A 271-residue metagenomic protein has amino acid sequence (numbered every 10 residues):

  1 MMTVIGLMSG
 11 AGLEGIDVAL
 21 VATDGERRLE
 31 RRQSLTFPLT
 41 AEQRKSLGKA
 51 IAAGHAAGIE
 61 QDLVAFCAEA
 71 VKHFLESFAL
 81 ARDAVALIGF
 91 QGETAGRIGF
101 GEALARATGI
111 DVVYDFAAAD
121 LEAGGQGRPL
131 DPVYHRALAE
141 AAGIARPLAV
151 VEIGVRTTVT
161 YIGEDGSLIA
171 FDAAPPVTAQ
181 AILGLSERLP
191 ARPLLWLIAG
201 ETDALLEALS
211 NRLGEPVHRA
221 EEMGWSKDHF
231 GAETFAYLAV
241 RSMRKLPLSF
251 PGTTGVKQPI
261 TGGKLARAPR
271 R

Functional and structural regions predicted by a protein language model:
M1-I5: Extreme N-terminal starter segment of soluble prokaryotic enzymes
L13, H218-R271: Glycine-rich phosphate-binding/hydrolytic loop that grips phosphoryl groups
I16-V21, R31-K49, A107, V113-L185: Glycine-rich phosphate-binding loop plus the immediately following alpha-helix
G54-G101: Short beta-strand-loop/turn "lid" adjacent to the catalytic site in phosphate-handling enzymes
F66-L75, Q180, G184-A191, S242: Phosphate/ATP-binding catalytic cores across multiple sugar-kinase/actin-like superfamilies, primarily ASKHA
E93-A105, L205-N211: Short Gly/Thr/Asp-enriched flexible loops that form oxyanion-binding sites at enzyme active sites
A191-S210: Glycine-rich phosphate-binding loops at beta-strand->alpha-helix junctions
